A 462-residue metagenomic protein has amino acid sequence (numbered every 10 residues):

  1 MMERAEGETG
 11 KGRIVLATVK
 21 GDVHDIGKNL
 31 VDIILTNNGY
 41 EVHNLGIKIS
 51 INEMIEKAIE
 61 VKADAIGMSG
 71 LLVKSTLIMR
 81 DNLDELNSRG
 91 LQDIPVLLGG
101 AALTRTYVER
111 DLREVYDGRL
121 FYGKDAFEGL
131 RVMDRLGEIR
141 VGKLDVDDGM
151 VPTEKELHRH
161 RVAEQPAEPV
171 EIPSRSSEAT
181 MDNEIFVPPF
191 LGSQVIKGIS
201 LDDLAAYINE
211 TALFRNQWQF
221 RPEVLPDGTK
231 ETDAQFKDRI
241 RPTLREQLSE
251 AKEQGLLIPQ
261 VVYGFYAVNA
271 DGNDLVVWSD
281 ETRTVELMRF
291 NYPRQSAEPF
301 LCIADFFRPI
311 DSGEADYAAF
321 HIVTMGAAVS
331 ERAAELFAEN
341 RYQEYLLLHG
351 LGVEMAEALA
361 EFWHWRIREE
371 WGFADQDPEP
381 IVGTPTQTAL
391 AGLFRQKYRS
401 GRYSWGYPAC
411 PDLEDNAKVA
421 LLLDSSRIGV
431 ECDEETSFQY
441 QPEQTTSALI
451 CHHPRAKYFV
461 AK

Functional and structural regions predicted by a protein language model:
M1, D22, I33-N38, K57 (+11 more regions): Generic, well-ordered alpha-helical scaffold segments in large soluble proteins
M1-M68, D274, P293-L301, D305 (+3 more regions): ATP-dependent carboxylate/acyl-activation modules
M1-R4, E8, I14, V19-V23 (+4 more regions): C-terminal amphipathic alpha-helical interaction region
K11, A63-I66, L91-D93, D117 (+7 more regions): Active-site lining segments that contact anionic ligands and/or coordinate catalytic metals
D25, N29, K48-N52, E60 (+17 more regions): Conserved structured core elements
K28-N38, V42-E114: Cofactor-cradling patches in redox/metallo enzymes
N82, L86-L91, P95, G100-A163: Conserved phosphate-handling catalytic cores of large alpha/beta enzymes
F127-L346, G350, W371-L390, V430-E431 (+1 more regions): Active-site loops and adjacent core secondary-structure elements that bind or stabilize anionic groups
